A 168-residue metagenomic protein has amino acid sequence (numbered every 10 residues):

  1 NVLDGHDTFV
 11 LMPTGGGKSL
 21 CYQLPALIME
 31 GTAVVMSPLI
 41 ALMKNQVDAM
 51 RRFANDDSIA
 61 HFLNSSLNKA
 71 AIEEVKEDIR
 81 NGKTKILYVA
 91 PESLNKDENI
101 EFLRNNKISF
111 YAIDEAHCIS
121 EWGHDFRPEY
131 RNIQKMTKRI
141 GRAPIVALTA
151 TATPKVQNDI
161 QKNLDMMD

Functional and structural regions predicted by a protein language model:
D4-V10, E30-T32, K83-K85, A143-P144: Pre-Walker A (Motif I) flank of P-loop NTPase domains
G5-L24, V34-S37, L148-A152: Walker A/P-loop
L20, G31-F53, S65-L67, A71 (+2 more regions): Conserved Walker A/P-loop ATP-binding site and its immediately adjacent core in helicase/helicase-like ATPase domains
A33, A60, I145-A147: Hydrophobic/aliphatic anchor position in the core parallel beta-sheet of P-loop NTPase nucleotide-binding domains
D48, L67-F110, I119-H124: Conserved helix/coil segment N-terminal to the catalytic DExD/H
A54-L67, D168: Conserved RecA-like helicase motor-core motifs
R104-D168: Post-DEXD/H (motif II) to motif III coupling segment of the RecA-like Helicase ATP-binding lobe
